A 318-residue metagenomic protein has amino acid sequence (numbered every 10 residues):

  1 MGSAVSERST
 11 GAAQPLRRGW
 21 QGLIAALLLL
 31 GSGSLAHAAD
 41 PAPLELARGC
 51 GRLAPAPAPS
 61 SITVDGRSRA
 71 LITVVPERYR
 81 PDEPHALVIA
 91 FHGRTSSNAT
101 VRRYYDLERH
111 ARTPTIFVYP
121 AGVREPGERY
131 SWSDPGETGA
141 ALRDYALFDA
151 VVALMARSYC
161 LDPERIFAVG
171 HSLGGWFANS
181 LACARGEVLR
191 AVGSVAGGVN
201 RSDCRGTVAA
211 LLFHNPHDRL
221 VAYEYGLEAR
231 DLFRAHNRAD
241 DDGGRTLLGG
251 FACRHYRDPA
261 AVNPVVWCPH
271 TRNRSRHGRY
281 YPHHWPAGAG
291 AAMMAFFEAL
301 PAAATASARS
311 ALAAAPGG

Functional and structural regions predicted by a protein language model:
E7-L23: Bacterial N-terminal signal peptides that target proteins for export
G22-S32: Bacterial N-terminal signal peptides
A36-L87, A99-T100, G136, A140 (+5 more regions): A domain-start/cap signature at the N-terminus of enzymes
R94-L154, G249-A252, Y256-R257, V265-W267: Active-site machinery of serine-nucleophile hydrolases
L212-H214: Short beta-strand/loop motif that positions the catalytic acidic residue of the alpha/beta-hydrolase fold
D218-V221, S275: Acidic catalytic loop of the alpha/beta-hydrolase fold
